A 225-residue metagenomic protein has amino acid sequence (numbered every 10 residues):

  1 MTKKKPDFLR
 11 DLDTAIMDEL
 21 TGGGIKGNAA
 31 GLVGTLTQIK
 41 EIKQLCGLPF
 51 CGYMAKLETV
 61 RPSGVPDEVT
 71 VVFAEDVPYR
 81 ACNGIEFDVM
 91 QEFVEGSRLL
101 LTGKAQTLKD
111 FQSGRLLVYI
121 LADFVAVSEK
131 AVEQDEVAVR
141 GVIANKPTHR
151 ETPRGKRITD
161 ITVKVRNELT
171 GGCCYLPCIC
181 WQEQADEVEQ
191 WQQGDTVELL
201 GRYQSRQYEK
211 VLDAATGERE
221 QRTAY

Functional and structural regions predicted by a protein language model:
T2-Y225: Single-stranded nucleic acid-binding surfaces, predominantly the OB-fold ssDNA-binding core
